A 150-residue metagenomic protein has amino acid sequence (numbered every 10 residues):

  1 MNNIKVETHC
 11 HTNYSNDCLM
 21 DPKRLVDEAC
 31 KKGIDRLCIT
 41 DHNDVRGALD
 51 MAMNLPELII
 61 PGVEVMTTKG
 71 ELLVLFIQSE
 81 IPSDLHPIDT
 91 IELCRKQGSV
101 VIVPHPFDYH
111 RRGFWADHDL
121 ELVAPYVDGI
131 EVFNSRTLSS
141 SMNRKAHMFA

Functional and structural regions predicted by a protein language model:
M1-Q97, P125, V132-A150: A metal-dependent hydrolase metal-coordination microenvironment
M51-A52, Y109-V123, A146: Distinct, well-ordered alpha-helical segments
V100, P104-D108: Acidic/Gly/His-enriched mid-domain segments of enzyme catalytic cores or analogous surface patches that mediate
D108-H110, T137-L138: Short, catalytically relevant binding-site loops at active-site mouths
